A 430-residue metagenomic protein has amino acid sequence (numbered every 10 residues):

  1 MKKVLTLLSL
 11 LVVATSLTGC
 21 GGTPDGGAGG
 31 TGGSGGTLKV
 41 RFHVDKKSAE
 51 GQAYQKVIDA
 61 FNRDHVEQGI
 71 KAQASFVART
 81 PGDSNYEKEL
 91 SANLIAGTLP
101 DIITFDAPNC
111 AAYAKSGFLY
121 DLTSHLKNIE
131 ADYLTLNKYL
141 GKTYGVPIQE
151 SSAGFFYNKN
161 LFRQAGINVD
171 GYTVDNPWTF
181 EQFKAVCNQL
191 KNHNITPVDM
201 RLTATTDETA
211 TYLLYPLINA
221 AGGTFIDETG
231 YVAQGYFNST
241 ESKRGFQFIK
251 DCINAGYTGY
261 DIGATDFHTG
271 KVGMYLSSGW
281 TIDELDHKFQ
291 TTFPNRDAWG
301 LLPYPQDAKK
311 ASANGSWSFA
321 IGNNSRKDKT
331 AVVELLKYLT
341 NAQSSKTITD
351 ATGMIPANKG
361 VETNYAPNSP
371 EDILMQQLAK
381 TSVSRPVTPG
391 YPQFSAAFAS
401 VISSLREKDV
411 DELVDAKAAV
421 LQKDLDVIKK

Functional and structural regions predicted by a protein language model:
V4-S9, A14-N109, Q306, T330-A331 (+2 more regions): Conserved N-terminal structural module of periplasmic/extracytoplasmic solute-binding proteins
R41-D45, I58-D59, L213-P216, K243-K327 (+1 more regions): Extracytoplasmic/periplasmic substrate-binding proteins
E67-D132, L136-K138, G145, Q164-G166 (+4 more regions): Extracytoplasmic "Venus flytrap"/periplasmic binding protein-like
F105-N160, A210-L213, P294-L302, N364-S369 (+2 more regions): Hinge/lid segment of periplasmic solute-binding proteins
L140-I148, A153, F180-Q234: Extracytoplasmic/periplasmic solute-binding protein
A185-Q189, G223-Y260: Glycine-centered hinge/linker elements that transmit conformational signals in sensory and ligand-binding systems
L336-G360: Periplasmic-binding protein-like
K346, K359, Q377-K430: Conserved C-terminal helix/tail region of periplasmic/extracytoplasmic solute-binding proteins
